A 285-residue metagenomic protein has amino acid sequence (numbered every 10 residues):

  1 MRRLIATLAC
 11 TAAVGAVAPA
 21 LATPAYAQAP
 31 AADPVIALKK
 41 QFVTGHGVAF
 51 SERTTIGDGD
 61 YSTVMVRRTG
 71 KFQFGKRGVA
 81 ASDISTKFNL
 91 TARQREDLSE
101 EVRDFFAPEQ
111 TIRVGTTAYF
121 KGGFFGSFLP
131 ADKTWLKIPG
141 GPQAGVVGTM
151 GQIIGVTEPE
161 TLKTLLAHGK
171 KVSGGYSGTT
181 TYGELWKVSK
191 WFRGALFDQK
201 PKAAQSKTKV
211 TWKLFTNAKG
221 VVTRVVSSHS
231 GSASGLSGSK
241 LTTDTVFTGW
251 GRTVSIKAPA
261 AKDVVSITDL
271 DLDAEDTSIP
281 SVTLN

Functional and structural regions predicted by a protein language model:
M1-A12, A18: Bacterial N-terminal signal peptides that target proteins for export
R2-A6, T23-N285: Subset-of-secretome marker
G15-A25: C-terminal segment of classical bacterial N-terminal signal peptides
